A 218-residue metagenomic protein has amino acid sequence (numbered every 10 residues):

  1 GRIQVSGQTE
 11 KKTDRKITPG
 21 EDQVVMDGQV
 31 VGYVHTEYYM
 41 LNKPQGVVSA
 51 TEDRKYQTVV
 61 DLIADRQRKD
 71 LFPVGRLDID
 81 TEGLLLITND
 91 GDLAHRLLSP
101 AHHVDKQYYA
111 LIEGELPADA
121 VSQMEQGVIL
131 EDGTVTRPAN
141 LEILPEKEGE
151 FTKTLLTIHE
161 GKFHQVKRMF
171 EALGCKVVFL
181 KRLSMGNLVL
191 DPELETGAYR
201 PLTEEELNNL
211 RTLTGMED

Functional and structural regions predicted by a protein language model:
G1-D218: Basic, flexible Lys/Arg- and Gly-enriched helix-loop patches that mediate nucleic-acid binding at interfaces with rRNA
